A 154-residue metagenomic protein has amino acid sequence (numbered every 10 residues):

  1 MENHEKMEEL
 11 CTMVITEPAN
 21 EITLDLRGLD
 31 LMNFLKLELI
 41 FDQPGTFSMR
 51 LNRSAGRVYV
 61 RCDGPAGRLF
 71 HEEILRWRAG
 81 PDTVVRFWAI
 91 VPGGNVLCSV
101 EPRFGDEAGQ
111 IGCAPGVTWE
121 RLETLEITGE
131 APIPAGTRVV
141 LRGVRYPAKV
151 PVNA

Functional and structural regions predicted by a protein language model:
E2-A154: Surface-exposed molecular-recognition determinants
